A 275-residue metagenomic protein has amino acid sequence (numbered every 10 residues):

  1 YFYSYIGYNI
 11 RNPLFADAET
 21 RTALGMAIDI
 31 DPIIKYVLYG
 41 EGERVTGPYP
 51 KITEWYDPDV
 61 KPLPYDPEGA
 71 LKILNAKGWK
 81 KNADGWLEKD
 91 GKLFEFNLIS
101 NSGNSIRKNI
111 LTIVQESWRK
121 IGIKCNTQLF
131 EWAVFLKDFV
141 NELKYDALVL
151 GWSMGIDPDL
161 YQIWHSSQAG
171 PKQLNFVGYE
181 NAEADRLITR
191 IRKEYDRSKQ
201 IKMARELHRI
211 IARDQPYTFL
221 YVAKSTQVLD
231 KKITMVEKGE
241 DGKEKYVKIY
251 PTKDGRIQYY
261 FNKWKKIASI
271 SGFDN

Functional and structural regions predicted by a protein language model:
F2-S4, A23-K61, D66, I106-Q115 (+1 more regions): Detector for C-terminal structural segments
S4, K92-F94, I121, P216: Envelope-exposed proteins and targeting segments
I6-N9, Y56-P58, K92-N101: Short, hydrophobic beta-strand segments
N9-P13, I99-G103, K124, E194: Short strand-loop junctions, especially beta-strand C-caps/beta-turns that link beta-sheets to coils or alpha-helices
R11-T20, P62-L63, K80, E194: Short helix-loop capping/hinge motifs at secondary-structure junctions, enriched in acidic/polar residues
A18, P64-N97: Immediate post-signal peptide segment of exported/extracytoplasmic ligand-binding proteins
L93-G103, C125-Q128, D146: Short, well-ordered beta-strand elements
